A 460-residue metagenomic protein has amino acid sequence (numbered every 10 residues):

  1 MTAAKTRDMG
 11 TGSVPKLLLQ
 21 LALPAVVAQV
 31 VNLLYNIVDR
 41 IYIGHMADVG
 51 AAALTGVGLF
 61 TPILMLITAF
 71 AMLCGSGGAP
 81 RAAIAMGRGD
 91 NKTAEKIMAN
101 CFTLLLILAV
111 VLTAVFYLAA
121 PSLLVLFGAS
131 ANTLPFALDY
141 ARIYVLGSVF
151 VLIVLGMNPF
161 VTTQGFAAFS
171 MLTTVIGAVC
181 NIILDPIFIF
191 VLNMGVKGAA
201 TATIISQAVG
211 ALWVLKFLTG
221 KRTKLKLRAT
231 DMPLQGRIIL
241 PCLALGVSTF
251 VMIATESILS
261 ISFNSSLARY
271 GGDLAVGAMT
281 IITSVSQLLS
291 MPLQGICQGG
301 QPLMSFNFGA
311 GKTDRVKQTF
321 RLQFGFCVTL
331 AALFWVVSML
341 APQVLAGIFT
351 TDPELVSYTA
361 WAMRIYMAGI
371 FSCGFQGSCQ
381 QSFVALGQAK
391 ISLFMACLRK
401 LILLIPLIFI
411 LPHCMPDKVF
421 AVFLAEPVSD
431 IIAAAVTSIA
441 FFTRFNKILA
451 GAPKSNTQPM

Functional and structural regions predicted by a protein language model:
M1-A25, A82-V149, V191-G246, M304-G369 (+1 more regions): Short alpha-helical transmembrane segments in multi-pass integral membrane proteins
M9-V49, P62-G77, R81, L106-T113 (+6 more regions): N-terminal transmembrane alpha-helices
L19, L34-Y35, C74, V115-A119 (+15 more regions): Residue-level signal for transmembrane alpha-helical positions in Major Facilitator Superfamily
Q20-D39, I143, G177, S206-G210 (+2 more regions): Transmembrane helical elements of multi-pass membrane transporters/channels
V30, L34-L54, L124-A131, I187-M194 (+6 more regions): Helix-terminus/linker motif at the lipid-water interface of multi-pass membrane proteins
I43-M65, N132-F136, V196-K197, I238-L245 (+5 more regions): Interfacial/gating helices of multi-pass transporter permease domains
L54-A114, V151-S170, A278-V336, L340-P342 (+1 more regions): Small-residue-rich hydrophobic transmembrane alpha-helices
Y144-T162, S170-A178, A199-L212, Q294-C297 (+3 more regions): Short runs within selected transmembrane alpha-helices of multi-pass transporters and secretion channels
